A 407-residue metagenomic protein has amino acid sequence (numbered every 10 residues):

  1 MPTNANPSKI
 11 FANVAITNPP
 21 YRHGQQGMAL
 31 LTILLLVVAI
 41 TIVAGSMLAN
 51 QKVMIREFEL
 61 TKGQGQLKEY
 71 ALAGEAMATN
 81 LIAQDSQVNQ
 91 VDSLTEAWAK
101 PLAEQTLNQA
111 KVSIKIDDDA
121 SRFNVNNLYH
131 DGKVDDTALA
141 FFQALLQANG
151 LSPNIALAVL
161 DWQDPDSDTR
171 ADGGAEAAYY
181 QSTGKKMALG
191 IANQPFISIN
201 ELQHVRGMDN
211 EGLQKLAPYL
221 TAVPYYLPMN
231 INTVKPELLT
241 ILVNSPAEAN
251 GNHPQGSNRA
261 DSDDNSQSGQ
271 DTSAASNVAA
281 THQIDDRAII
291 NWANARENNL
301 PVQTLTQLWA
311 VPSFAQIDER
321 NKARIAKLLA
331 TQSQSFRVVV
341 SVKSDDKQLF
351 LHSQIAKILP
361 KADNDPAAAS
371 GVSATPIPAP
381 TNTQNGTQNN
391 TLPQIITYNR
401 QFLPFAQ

Functional and structural regions predicted by a protein language model:
P2-N18, M28-V38, I42-Q407: Compositionally biased linear targeting/interaction segments
P19-H23: Short, low-complexity intrinsically disordered segments enriched in A/P/G/S/L with frequent Arg, especially at protein
